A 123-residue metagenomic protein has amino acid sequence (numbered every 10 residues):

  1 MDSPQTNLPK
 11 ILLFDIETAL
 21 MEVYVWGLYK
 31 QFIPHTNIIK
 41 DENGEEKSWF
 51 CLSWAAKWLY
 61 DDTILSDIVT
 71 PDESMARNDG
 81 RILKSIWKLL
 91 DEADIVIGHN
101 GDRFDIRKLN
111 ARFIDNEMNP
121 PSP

Functional and structural regions predicted by a protein language model:
M1-C51: Entry/capping segment at the start of metal-dependent catalytic domains with acidic active-site entry clusters
L13-F14, W54-A56, D67: Generic structural hydrophobic/aromatic packing signal, biased to beta-strands
T18-L20, W58, D102: Short, flexible loop/turn elements at secondary-structure junctions
K47-D61: Short conserved beta-strand segments at catalytic cores or DNA/RNA-binding microdomains of nucleic-acid binding
Y60-P123: Conserved DEDDh/DEDDy metal-dependent 3′-5′ exonuclease domain
